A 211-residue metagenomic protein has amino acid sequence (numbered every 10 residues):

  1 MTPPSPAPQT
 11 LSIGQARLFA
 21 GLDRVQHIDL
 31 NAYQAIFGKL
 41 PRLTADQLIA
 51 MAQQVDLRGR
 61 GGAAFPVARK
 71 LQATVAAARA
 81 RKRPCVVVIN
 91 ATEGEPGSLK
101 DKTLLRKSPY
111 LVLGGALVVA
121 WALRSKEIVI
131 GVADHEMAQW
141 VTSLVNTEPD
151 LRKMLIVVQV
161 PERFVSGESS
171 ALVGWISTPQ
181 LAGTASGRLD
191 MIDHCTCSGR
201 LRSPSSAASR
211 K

Functional and structural regions predicted by a protein language model:
M1-L57, K82, S125-V129, R152-K153: Iron-sulfur (Fe-S) cluster-binding modules
D29-A32, I89-D101, C195: Gly-rich Lys/Arg/Thr-decorated short loops/hinges at beta-loop-alpha junctions or inter-strand turns that position
Q53-T74, R163-G174: Conserved phosphate/anionic-ligand binding catalytic regions in large, soluble enzymes, centered on
R81-A91: Short coil-to-beta-strand
V88, E127-D134: Short internal beta-strands
K100-L111, L201-A207: Short alpha-helix boundary/capping segments
S108-A122: Histidine-anchored nucleotide/phosphate-binding helix
D134-K211: Hydrophobic alpha-helical positions that pack around
